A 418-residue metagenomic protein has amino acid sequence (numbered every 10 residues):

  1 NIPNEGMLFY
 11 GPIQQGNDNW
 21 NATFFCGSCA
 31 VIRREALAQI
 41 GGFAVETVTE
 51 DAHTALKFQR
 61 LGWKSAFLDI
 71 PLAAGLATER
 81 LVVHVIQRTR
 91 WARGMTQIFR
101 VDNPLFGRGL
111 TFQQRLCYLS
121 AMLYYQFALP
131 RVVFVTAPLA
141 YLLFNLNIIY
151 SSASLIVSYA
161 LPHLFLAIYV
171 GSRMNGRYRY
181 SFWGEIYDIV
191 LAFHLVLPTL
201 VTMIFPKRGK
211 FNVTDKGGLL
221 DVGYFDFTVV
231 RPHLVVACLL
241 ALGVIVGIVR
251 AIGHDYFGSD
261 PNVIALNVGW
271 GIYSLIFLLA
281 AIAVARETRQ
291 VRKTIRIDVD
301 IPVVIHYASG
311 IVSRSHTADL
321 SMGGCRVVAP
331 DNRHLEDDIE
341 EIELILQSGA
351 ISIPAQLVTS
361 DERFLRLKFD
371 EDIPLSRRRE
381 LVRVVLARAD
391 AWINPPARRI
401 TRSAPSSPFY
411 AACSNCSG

Functional and structural regions predicted by a protein language model:
N1-V48, R60, L81-S120: Long helical/loop segments within the catalytic core of UDP-sugar-dependent glycosyltransferases, especially the large
E35, H53, V190: Active-site phosphate/pyrophosphate-handling residues
V48-T54: Acidic donor-binding loop at a coil-to-helix junction in glycosyltransferase catalytic cores that engages
K57-A73: Catalytic donor-sugar/metal-binding loop of nucleotide-sugar-dependent glycosyltransferases
D69-V83: Active-site donor/metal-binding and catalytic loop motifs of nucleotide-sugar-dependent glycosylation enzymes
Y124-G209, F225-T288: Membrane-embedded multi-pass helical conduit in multi-pass membrane proteins, especially envelope-biosynthetic
K207-L220: Juxtamembrane inter-helical linkers in multi-pass membrane proteins
Y224-G418: Structured alpha-helical
